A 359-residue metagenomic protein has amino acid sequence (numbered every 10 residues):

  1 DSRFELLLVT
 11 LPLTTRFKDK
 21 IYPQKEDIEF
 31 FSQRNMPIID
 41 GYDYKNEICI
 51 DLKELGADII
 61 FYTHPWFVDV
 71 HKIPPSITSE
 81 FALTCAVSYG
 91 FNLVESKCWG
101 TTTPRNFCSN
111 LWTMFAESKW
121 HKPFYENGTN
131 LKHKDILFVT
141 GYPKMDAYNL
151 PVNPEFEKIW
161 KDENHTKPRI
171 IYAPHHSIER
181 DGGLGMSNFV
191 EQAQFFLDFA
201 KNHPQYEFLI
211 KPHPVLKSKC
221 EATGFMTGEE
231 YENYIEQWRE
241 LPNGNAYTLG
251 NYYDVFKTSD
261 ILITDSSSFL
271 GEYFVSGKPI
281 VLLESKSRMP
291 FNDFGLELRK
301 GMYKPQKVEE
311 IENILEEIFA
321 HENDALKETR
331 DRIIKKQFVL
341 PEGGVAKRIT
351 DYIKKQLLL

Functional and structural regions predicted by a protein language model:
D1-L150: Active-site and donor-binding regions of nucleotide-sugar-utilizing enzymes
S2, L7, P143-N233, V339-K347: Conserved catalytic-core segment of nucleotide-activated headgroup transferases in glycan assembly
P37-K45, G244-T248, K300-I314: Short acidic-hydrophobic, aromatic-tinged amphipathic segments that line or gate anion-handling sites
D43-K45, T223-S268: Donor nucleotide-activated moiety binding/catalytic core segment of transferases that use nucleotide-activated donors
C49-E54, P75, E157-D162, E317-I318: Short amphipathic alpha-helix with an adjacent loop that forms part of the alpha/beta core around
A57, L111, K167, T258-S259: Local beta-strand N-terminus motif with an aromatic residue
K72-N92, N188-F196, G277-M289: A short, gly/pro- and small-residue-rich
H133-K134, M226, S268-F338: Catalytic binding pocket for nucleotide-activated donors in carbohydrate/polymer assembly enzymes
